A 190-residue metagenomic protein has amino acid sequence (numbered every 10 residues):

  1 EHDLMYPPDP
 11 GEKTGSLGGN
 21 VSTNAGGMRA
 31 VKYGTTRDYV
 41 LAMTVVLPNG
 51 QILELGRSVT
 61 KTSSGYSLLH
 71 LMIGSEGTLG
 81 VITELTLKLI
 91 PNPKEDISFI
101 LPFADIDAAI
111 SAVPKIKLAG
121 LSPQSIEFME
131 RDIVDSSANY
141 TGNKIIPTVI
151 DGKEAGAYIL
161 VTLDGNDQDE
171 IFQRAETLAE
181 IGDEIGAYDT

Functional and structural regions predicted by a protein language model:
E1-T190: Noncatalytic alpha-helical scaffold of FAD-dependent oxidoreductases
